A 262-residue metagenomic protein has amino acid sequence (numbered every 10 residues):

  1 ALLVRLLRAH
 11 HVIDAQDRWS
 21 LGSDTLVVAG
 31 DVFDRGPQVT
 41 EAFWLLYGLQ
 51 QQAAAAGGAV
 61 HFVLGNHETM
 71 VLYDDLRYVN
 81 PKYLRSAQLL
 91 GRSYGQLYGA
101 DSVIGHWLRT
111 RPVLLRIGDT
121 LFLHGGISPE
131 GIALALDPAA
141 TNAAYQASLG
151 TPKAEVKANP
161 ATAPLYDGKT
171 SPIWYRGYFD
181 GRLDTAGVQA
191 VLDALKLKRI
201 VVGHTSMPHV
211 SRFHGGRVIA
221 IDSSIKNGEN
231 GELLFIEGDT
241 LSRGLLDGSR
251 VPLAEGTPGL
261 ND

Functional and structural regions predicted by a protein language model:
A1-D262: Feature recognizes metal-dependent phosphohydrolase scaffolds
